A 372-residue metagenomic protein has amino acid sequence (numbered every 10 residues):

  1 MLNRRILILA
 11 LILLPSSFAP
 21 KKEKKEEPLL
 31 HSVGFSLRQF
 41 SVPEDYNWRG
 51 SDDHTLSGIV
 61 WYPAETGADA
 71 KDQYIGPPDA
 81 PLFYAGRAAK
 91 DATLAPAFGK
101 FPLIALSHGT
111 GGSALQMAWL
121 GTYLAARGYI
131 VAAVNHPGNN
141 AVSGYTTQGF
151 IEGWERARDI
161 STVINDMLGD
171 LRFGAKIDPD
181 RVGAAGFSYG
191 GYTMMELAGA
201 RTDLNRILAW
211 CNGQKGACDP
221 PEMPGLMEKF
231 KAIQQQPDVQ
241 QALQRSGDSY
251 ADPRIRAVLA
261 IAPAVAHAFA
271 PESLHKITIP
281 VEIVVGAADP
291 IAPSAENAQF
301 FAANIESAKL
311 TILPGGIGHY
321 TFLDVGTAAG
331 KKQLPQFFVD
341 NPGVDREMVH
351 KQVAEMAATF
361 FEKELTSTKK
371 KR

Functional and structural regions predicted by a protein language model:
K22-I104: Domain-level recognition of soluble alpha/beta enzyme cores, biased toward histidine phosphatases/phosphomutases
G86-F101, L106-S143, H267, P290-P293: Short substrate-entry loop that stabilizes the transition state in hydrolases
Y123, G149-A175, P179, E196 (+2 more regions): Alpha/beta-hydrolase active-site loop
G186-G190, M194: Gly/Ala-rich beta-loop-alpha elbow adjacent to hydrolase catalytic centers
S273, I279, P293-A303, S307: Short alpha-helix in the alpha/beta-hydrolase fold that links the catalytic acid
I277, I283-V285: Short beta-strand/loop motif that positions the catalytic acidic residue of the alpha/beta-hydrolase fold
N304-P335: Catalytic histidine neighborhood in serine/cysteine hydrolases with alpha/beta-hydrolase-type architecture
V325-R372: Catalytic active-site module of serine/aspartate enzymes centered on a nucleophile-bearing elbow/loop
